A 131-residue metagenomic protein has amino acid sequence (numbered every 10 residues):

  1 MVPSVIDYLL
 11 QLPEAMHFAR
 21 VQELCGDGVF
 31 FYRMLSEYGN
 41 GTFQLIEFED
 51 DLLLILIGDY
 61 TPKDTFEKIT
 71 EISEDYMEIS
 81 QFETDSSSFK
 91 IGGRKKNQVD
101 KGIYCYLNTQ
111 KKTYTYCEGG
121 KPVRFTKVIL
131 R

Functional and structural regions predicted by a protein language model:
M1-E37, T42: Short Lys/Arg-enriched alpha/beta "domain-start" segment
V29-R131: N-terminal regulatory/effector-sensing and dimerization cores that precede helix-turn-helix DNA-binding domains
